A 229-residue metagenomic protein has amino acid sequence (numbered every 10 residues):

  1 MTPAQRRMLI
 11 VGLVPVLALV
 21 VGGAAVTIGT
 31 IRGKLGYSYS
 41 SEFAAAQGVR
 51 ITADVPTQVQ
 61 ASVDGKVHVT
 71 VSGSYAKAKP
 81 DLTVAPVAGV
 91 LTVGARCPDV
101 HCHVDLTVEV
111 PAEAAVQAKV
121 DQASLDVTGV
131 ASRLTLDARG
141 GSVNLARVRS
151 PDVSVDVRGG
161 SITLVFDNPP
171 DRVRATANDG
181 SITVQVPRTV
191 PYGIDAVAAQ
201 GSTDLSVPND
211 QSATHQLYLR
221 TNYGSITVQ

Functional and structural regions predicted by a protein language model:
M1-A4: N-terminal Lys/Arg-rich, disordered targeting/topogenic segments
R6-V26: Hydrophobic membrane-insertion alpha-helices, especially the h-region of bacterial N-terminal signal peptides
I28-V90, D105-E109, A115, V127 (+2 more regions): Short linear S-[DN]-x-LW-Φ motif typified by the pepsin-like aspartic protease active-site region
G33-L35, F43-A45, A76-A78, C102 (+7 more regions): Residues that act as N-cap/strand-start positions at coil-to-secondary-structure junctions
F43, R50-A53, V71, P86 (+10 more regions): Hydrophobic residues in beta-strands and at strand termini
D54, S62-D64, S72, R96 (+6 more regions): Surface loops and adjacent helix of pleckstrin homology
T92-N178: Non-cytosolic head/periplasmic domains of membrane-anchored proteins
A146-Q229: Short, surface-exposed interaction patches in beta-rich subdomains that mediate adhesion/assembly near membranes
